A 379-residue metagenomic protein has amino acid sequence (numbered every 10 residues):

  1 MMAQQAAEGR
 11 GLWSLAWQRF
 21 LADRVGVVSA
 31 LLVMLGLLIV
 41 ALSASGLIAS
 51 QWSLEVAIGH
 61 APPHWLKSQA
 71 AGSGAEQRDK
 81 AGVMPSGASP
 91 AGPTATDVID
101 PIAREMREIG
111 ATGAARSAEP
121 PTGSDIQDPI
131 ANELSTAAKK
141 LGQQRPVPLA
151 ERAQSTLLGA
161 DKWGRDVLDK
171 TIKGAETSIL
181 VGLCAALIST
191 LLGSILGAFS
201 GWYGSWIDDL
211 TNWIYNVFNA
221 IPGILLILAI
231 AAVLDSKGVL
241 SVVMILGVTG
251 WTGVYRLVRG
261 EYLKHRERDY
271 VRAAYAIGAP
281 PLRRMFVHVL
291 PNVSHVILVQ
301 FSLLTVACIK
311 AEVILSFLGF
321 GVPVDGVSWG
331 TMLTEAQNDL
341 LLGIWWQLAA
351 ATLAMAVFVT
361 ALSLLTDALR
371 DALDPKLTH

Functional and structural regions predicted by a protein language model:
M1-T190, S194, D339-V357, A361-L365 (+1 more regions): Gly/Trp-centered helix-boundary motif
L15, A160-H379: Alpha-helical transmembrane segments of integral membrane proteins, especially multi-pass inner/plasma-membrane
